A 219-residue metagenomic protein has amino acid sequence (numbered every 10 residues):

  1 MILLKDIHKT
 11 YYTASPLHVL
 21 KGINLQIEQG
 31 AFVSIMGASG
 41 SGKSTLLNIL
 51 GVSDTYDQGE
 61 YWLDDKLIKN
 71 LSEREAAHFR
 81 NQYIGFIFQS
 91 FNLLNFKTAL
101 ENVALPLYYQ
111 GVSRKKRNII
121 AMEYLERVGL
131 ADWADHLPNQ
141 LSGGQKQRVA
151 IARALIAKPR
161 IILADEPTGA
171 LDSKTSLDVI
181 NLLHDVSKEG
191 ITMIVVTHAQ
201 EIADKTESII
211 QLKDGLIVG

Functional and structural regions predicted by a protein language model:
I2-I23, I27-L212: ABC family nucleotide-binding domain
D214-G219: Conserved switch/coupling elements of ABC/ABC-like ATPase nucleotide-binding domains
